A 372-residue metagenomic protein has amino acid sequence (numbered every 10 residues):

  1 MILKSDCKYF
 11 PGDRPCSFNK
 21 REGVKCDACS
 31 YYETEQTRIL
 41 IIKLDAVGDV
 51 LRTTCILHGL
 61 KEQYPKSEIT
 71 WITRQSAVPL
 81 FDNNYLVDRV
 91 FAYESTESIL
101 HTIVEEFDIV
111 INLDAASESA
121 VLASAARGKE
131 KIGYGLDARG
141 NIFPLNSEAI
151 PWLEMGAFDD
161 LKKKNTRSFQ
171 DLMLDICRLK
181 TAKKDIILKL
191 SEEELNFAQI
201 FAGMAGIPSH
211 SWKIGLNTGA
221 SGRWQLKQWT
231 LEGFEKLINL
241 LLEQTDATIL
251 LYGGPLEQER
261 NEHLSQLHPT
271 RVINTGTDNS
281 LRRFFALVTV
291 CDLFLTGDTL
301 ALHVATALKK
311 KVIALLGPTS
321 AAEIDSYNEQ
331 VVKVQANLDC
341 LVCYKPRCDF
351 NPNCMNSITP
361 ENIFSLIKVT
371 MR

Functional and structural regions predicted by a protein language model:
M1-R372: Catalytic machinery of carbohydrate-active enzymes, primarily nucleotide-sugar-dependent glycosyltransferases
